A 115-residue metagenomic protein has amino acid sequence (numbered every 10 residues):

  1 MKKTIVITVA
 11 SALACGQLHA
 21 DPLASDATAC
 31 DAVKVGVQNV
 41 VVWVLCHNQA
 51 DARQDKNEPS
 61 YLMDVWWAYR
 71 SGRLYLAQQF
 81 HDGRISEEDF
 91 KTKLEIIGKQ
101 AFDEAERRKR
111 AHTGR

Functional and structural regions predicted by a protein language model:
T4-A14: Sec-dependent N-terminal signal peptides
C15-A20: Sec/Tat signal peptide C-region and signal peptidase I cleavage site
D21-R115: Acidic, Ser/Pro/Thr-rich low-complexity regulatory regions and the short amphipathic helical interaction modules they
